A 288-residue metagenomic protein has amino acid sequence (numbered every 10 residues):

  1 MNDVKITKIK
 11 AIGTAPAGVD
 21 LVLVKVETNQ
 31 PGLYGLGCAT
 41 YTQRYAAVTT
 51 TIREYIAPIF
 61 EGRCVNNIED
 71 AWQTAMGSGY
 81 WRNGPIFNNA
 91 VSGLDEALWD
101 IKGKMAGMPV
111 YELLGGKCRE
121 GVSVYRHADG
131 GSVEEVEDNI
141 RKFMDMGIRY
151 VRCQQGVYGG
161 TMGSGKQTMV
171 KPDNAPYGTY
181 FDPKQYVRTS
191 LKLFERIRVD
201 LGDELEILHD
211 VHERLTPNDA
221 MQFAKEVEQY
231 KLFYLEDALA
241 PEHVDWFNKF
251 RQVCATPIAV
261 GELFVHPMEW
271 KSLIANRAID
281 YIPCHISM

Functional and structural regions predicted by a protein language model:
M1-Y41: Structured beta-strand/loop patches that form or line metal/cofactor-binding pockets in enzymes
I6, G32, I56, L94 (+5 more regions): Conserved, mostly hydrophobic/aromatic
L21-V24, P31, L36, M105 (+4 more regions): Ligand-binding pocket scaffold of soluble enzyme catalytic domains
N29-M105: Metal- or metallocofactor-binding catalytic centers and their adjacent structured scaffolds across diverse enzyme
A97-A106, E137, R141-D145: Alpha-helical scaffold segments that flank or form the walls of functional sites
G121-N248, V253: Metal-dependent enolase-superfamily TIM-barrel catalytic cores that perform enediolate-based chemistry
E242, W246-M288: Catalytic alpha/beta core domains of metabolic enzymes, predominantly
